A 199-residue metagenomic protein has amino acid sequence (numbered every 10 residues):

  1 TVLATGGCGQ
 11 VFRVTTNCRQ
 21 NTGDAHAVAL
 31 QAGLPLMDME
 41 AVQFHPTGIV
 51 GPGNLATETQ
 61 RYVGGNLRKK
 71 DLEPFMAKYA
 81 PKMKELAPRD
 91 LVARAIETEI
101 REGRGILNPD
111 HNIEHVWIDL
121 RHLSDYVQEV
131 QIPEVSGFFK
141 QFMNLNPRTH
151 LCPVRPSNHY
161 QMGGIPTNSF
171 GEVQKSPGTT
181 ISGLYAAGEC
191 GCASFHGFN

Functional and structural regions predicted by a protein language model:
T1-T5, A29, L184-A186: Short hydrophobic core segments
A4-G9, C190-G191: Glycine-/small-residue-rich beta->alpha transition segments that form the dinucleotide
C8-Q10, Q43, V173: Glycine-rich nucleotide phosphate-binding loop and flanking beta-alpha elements of Rossmann-like dinucleotide-binding
V11-A32, I181, A193-N199: A conserved FAD-binding loop/helix module that cradles the flavin
V11-R13, F75-K78, E85-L86, V127-Q128 (+2 more regions): Short helix/loop capping segments that flank catalytic or ligand/cofactor-binding pockets
V28, L34-P153: An anion/pyrophosphate-binding glycine-rich loop and adjacent beta-alpha core in soluble alpha-beta enzymes
N112-D119, C190-N199: Short acidic (Asp/Glu) and glycine-rich catalytic loops that position anionic groups and cofactors
Q131-G191: A glycine-rich dinucleotide-binding beta-alpha-beta segment and adjacent secondary-structure elements that constitute
